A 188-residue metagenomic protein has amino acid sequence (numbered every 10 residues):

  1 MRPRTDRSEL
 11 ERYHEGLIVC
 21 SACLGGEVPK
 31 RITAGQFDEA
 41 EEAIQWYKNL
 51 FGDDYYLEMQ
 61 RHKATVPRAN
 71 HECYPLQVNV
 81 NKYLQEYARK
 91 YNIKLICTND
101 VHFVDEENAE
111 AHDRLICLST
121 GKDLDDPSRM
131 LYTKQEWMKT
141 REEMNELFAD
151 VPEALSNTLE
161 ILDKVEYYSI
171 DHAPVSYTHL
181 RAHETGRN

Functional and structural regions predicted by a protein language model:
M1-R181, R187: Phosphodiester-processing cores and adjacent nucleic acid-binding clamps
